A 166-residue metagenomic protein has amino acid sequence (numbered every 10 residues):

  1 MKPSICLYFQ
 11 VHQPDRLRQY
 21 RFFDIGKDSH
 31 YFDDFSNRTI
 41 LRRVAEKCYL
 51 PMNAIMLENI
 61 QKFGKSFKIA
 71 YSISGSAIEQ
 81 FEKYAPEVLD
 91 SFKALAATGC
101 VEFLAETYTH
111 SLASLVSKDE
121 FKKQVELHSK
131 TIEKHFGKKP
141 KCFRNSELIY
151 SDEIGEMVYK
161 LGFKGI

Functional and structural regions predicted by a protein language model:
M1-C142, L148-I166: Catalytic alpha-helical scaffold of carbohydrate-active enzymes acting on polysaccharides/glycoconjugates
